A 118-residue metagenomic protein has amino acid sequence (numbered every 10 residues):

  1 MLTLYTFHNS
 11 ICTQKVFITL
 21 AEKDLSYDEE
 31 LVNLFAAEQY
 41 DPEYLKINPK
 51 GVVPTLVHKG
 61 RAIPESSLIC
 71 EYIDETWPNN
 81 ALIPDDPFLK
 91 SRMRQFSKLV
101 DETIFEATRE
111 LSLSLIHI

Functional and structural regions predicted by a protein language model:
M1-I116: GST-like domain detector, emphasizing the conserved glutathione-binding G-site in the N-terminal thioredoxin-like
